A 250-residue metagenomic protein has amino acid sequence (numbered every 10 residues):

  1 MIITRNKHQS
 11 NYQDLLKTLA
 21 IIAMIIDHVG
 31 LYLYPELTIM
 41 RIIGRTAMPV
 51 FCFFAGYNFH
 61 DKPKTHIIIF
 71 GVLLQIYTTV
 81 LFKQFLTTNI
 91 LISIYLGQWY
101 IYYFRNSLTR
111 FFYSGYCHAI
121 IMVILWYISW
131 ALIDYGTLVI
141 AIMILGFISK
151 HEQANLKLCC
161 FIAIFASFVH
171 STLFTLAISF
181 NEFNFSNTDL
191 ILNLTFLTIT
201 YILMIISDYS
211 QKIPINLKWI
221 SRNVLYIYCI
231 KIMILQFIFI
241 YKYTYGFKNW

Functional and structural regions predicted by a protein language model:
M1-W250: Alpha-helical transmembrane segments and their immediate juxtamembrane cytosolic regions
